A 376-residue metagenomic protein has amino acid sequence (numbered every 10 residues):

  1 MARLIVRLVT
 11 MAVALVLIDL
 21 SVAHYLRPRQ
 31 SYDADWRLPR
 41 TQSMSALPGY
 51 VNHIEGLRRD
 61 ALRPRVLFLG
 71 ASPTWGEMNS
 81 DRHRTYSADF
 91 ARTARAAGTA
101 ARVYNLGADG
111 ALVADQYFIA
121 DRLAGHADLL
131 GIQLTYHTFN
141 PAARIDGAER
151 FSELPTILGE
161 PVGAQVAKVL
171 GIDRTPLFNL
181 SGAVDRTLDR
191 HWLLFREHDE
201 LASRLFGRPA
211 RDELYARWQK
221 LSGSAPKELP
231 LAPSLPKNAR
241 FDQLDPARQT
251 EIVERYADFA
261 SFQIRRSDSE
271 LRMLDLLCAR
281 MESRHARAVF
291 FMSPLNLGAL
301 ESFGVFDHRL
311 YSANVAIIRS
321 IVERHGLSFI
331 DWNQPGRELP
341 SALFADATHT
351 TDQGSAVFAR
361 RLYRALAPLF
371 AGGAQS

Functional and structural regions predicted by a protein language model:
M1-R65, H126: N-terminal secretory targeting modules
G49-H53, V113-A120, M273-L274: Short alpha-helical segments and helix-capping/turn motifs at coil-helix boundaries
R63, L69-A164: Membrane-embedded segments
A97, D275-V289, I317-I330: A structural motif corresponding to the C-terminal end of an alpha-helix and its immediate exit/capping segment
A148-R284: Secreted/periplasmic serine-hydrolase-like ester/acetyl group-modifying domain
C278-H308: Active-site segments of SGNH/GDSL-like serine hydrolases that catalyze O-acetyl group transfer/hydrolysis on lipids
G298-D331: Substrate-gating cap/lid alpha-helix
D346-S376: Histidine-centered active-site loop/cap adjacent to the catalytic His in serine esterases/O-acetyl transfer systems
